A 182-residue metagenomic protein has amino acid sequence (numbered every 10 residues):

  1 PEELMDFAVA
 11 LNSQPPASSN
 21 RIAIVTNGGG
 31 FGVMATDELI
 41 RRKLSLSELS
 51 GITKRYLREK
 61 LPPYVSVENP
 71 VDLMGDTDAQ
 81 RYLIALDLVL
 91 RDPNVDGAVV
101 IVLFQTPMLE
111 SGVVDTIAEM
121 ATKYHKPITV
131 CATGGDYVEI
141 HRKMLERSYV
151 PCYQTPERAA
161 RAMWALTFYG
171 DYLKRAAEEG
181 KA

Functional and structural regions predicted by a protein language model:
P1-T26, G30-L46, D115-A182: Peripheral docking tails and interdomain loops at the edges of cofactor- or intermediate-handling domains
E2, Q80-R91, S111, D115-E119 (+1 more regions): Amphipathic, non-transmembrane alpha-helical secondary structure
S18-G97, I101-L103: Short glycine-cluster motifs
Q105-L109, G135-D136: Short, small-residue-enriched loops and turns at beta-alpha junctions that line or gate enzyme active sites
